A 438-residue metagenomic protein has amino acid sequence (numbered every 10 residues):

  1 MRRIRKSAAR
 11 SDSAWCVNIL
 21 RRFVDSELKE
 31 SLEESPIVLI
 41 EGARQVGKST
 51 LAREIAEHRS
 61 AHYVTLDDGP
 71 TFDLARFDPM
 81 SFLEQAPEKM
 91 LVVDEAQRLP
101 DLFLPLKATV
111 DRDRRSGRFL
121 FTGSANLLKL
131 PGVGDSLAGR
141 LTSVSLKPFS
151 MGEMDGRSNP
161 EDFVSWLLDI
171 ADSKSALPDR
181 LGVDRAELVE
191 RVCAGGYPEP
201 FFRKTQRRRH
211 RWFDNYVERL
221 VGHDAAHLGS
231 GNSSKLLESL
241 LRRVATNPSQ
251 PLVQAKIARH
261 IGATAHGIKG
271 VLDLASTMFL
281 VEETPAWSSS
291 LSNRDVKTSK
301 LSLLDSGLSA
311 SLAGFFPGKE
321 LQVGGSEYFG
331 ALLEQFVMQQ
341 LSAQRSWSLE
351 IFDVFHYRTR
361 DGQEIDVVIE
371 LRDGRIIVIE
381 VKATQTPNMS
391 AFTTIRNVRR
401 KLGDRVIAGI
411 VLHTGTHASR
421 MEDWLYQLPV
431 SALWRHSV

Functional and structural regions predicted by a protein language model:
M1-K29: N-terminal pre-Walker A segment at the start of P-loop NTPase domains
R3, A8, A14, P131-T246 (+1 more regions): Interdomain motor-coupling "hinge/lid" segment immediately C-terminal to the ATP-binding subdomain of NTP-driven enzymes
K48: Conserved lysine of the Walker
L51, I55: Hydrophobic positions on the alpha1 helix immediately C-terminal to the Walker A/P-loop
H62-M90: Short glycine-rich substrate-engagement loop in P-loop NTPases that contacts/grips substrate
F103-F121, A125-L127, G134-S136: Conserved catalytic/switch belt of AAA+ P-loop NTPases
I170, T414-V438: Domain-level recognition of nuclease-like catalytic cores that cleave nucleotide substrates
F201-I376: Accessory nucleic acid-recognition modules appended to NTPase machines
